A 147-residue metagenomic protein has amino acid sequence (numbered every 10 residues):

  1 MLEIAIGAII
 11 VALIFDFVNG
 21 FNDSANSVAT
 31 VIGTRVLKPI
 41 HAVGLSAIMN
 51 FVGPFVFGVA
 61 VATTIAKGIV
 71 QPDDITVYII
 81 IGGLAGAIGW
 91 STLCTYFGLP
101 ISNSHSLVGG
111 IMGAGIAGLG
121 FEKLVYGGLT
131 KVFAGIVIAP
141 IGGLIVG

Functional and structural regions predicted by a protein language model:
M1-G147: Alpha-helical transmembrane segments and immediately membrane-proximal extracytoplasmic
